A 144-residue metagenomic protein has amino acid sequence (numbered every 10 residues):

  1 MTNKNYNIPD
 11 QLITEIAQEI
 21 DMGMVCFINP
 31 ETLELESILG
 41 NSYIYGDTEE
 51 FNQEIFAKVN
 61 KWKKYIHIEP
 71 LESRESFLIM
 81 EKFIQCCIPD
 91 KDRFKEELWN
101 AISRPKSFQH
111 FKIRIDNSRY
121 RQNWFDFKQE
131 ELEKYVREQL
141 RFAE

Functional and structural regions predicted by a protein language model:
M1-K58: Extended, charge-biased low-complexity segments that typically form long amphipathic alpha-helices/coiled-coils
Y6, Y43-Y45, Y65, Y120 (+1 more regions): Sequence-level detector for tyrosine residue identity
P9, K63-E72, I102-S103, S107 (+1 more regions): Intrinsic disorder and flexible coil segments
S37-K95: Aromatic-anchored, charged helix-turn/loop surface patch used as a conserved interaction hotspot
A57-V59, L98-A101, E144: Short C-terminal domain-edge/linker segments immediately following a structured domain
S73-F127, E131: Amphipathic protein-protein interaction modules
F127-E144: Long, highly charged low-complexity segments enriched in Glu/Asp and Lys/Arg with interspersed Ser/Thr
